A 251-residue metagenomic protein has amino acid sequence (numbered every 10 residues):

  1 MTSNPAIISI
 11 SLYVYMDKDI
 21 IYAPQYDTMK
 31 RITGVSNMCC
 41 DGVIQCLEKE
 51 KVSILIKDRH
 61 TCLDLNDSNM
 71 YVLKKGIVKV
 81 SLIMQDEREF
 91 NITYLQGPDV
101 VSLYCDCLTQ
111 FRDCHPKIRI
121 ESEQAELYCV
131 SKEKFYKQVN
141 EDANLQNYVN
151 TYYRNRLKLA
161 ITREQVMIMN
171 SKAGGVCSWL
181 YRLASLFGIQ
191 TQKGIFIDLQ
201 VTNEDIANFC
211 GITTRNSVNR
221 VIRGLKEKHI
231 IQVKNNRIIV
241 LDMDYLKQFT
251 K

Functional and structural regions predicted by a protein language model:
I10-N69, V100-V101, C105-L108: Cyclic nucleotide-binding regulatory module and flanking cytosolic helices
E48, T93-Y152, K158: Cyclic-nucleotide recognition modules
I54-E123: Cyclic nucleotide-binding regulatory domains
L73, L95-Q96, V130-S131, V201 (+1 more regions): A conserved hydrophobic position in a structured secondary element of the catalytic/binding core that shapes
N147-C210: Polybasic "coupling" helices that flank or enter modular domains
L186-K251: Phosphate-/nucleic-acid-contacting segments
